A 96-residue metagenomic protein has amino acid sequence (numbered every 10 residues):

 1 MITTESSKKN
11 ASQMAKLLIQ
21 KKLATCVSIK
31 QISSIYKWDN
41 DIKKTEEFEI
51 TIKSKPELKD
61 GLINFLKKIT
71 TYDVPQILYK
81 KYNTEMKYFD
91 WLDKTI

Functional and structural regions predicted by a protein language model:
M1-I96: Positively charged, small/polar-rich N-terminal and surface patches that mediate targeting and assembly and bind
